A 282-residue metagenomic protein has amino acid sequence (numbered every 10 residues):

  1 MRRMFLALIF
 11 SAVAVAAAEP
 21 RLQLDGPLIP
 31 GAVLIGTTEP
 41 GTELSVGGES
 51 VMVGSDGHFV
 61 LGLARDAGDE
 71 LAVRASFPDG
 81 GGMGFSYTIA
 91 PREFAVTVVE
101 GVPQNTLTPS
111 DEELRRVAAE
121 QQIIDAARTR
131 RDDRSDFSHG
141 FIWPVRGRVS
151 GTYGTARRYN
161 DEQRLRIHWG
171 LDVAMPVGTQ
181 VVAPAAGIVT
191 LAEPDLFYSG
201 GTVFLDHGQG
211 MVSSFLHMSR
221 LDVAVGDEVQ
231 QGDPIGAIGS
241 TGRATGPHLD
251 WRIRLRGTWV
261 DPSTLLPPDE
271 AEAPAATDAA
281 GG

Functional and structural regions predicted by a protein language model:
M1-M4: Positively charged n-region of N-terminal signal peptides that target proteins for export
L8-A18: Hydrophobic h-region of N-terminal signal peptides that target proteins for export in Gram-negative bacteria
A17-R92: Ser/Thr-rich low-complexity repeats and stalk/linker segments
P27, T37, M52, I142 (+3 more regions): Residue-level "contact hotspot" at macromolecular interaction interfaces
S86-S199: Surface-exposed, glycine-biased beta-strand/turn segments
H168, P184-D222, P247-L249: Zn2+-dependent peptidoglycan hydrolase active-site motif and core
Q180-L191, D222-I238: Short, well-structured beta-strand-loop connectors
G201-H207, M211, D227-P274: Conserved, short, structured surface segments that act as functional micro-motifs
